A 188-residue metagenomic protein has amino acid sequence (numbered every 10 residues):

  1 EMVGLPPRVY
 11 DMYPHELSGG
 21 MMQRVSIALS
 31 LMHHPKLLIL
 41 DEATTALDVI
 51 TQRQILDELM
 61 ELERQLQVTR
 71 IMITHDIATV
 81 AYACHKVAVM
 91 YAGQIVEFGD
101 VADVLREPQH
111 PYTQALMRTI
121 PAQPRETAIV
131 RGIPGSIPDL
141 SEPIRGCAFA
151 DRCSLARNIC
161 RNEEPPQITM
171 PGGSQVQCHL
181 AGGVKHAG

Functional and structural regions predicted by a protein language model:
E1-L5, E16, G99: ABC-type ATPase nucleotide-binding domains, specifically the catalytic core motifs of the NBD
E1-R8, Q114-R118: Conserved ABC ATPase "signature" region
R8-Y13, A128: Interfacial catalytic loop of ABC nucleotide-binding domains
Y13-L17, M21: Conserved ABC ATPase signature
H34-I39, A43-I129: P-loop NTP-binding/switch modules centered on Walker-like glycine-rich loops
F98-G188: Short catalytic/signature loops enriched in Gly
